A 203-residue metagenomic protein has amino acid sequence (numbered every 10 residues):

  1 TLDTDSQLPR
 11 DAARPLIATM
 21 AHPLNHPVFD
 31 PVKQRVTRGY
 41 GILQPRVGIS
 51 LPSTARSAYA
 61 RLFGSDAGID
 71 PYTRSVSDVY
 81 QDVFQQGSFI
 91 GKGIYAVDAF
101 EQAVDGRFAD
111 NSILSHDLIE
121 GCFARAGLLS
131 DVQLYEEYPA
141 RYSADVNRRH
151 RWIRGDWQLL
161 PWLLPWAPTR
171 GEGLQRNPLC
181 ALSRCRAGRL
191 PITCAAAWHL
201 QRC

Functional and structural regions predicted by a protein language model:
T1-L179: Internal catalytic domains of large membrane-associated glycosyltransferases
I42-R46, F89, Q175-C203: Alpha-helical bilayer-embedded segments of polytopic membrane proteins, i.e., transmembrane/intramembrane helices
